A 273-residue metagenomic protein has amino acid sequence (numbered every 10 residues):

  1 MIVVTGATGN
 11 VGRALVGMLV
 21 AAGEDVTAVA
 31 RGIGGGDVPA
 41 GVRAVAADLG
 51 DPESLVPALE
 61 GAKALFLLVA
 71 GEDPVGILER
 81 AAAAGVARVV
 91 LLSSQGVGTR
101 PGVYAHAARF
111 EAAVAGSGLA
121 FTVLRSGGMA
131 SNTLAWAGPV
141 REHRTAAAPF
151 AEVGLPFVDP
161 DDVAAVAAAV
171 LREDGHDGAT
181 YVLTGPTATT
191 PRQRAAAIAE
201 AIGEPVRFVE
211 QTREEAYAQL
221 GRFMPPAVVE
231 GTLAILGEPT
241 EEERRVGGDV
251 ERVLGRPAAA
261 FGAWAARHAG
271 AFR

Functional and structural regions predicted by a protein language model:
M1-A40, G50-A62, E72-R88, S94-R207 (+3 more regions): Oxidoreductase cofactor-interface core, primarily capturing Rossmann-like NAD(P)-dependent enzymes
R43-A46: Conserved SAM-binding strand-loop segment of SAM-dependent methyltransferases
E214-R273: A hydrophobic C-terminal alpha-helical subdomain
